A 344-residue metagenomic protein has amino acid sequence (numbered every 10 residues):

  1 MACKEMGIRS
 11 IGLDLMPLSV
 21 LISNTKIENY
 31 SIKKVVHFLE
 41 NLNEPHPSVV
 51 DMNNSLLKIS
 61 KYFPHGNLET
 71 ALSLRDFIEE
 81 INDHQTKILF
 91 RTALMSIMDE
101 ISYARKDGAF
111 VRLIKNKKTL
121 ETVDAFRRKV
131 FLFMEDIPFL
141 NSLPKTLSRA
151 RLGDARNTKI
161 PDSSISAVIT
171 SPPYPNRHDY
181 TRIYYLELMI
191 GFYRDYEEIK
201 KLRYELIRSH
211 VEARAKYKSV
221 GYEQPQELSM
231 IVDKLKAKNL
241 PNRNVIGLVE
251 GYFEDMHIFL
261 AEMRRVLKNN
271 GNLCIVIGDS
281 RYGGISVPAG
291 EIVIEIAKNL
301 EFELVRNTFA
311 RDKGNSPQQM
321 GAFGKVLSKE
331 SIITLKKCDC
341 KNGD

Functional and structural regions predicted by a protein language model:
M1-T170, Y174-I275, D279-D344: Class I S-adenosyl-L-methionine-dependent methyltransferase catalytic core
